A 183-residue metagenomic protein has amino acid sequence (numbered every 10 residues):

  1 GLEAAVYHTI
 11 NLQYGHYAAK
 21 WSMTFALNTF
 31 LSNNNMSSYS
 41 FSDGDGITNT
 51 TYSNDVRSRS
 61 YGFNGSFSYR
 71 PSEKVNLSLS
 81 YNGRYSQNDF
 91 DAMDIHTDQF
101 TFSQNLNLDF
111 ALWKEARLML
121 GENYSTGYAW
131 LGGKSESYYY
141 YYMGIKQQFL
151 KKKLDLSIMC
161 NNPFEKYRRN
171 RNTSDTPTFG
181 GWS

Functional and structural regions predicted by a protein language model:
L2-E3, T9, A18-S80, D91-D94 (+1 more regions): Outer membrane beta-barrel strand-and-loop segments of large Gram-negative receptors, especially TonB-dependent
H8, Y14, F25-L31, L79-Y85 (+2 more regions): Transmembrane beta-barrel strands of outer-membrane/channel proteins
L12-H16, F63-Y69, Q104-F110, M143-Q147 (+2 more regions): Residues on the lipid-exposed face of transmembrane beta-strands in outer-membrane beta-barrel proteins
K20-M23, E73-L79, K114-L120, F149-L156 (+1 more regions): Repeated loop/turn-to-beta-strand initiation elements of outer-membrane beta-barrel proteins
M23, S32-S40, N76, S86-A92 (+3 more regions): Outer-membrane beta-barrel proteins
D55-N64, Y69, N76-S137: C-terminal extracellular loops and terminal segments of Gram-negative outer membrane beta-barrel proteins
Y140: Short, conserved clusters of charged catalytic residues that mark active-site and nucleotide-handling motifs
F149-S183: C-terminal beta-signal and adjacent terminal beta-strands/loops of Gram-negative outer-membrane beta-barrel proteins
